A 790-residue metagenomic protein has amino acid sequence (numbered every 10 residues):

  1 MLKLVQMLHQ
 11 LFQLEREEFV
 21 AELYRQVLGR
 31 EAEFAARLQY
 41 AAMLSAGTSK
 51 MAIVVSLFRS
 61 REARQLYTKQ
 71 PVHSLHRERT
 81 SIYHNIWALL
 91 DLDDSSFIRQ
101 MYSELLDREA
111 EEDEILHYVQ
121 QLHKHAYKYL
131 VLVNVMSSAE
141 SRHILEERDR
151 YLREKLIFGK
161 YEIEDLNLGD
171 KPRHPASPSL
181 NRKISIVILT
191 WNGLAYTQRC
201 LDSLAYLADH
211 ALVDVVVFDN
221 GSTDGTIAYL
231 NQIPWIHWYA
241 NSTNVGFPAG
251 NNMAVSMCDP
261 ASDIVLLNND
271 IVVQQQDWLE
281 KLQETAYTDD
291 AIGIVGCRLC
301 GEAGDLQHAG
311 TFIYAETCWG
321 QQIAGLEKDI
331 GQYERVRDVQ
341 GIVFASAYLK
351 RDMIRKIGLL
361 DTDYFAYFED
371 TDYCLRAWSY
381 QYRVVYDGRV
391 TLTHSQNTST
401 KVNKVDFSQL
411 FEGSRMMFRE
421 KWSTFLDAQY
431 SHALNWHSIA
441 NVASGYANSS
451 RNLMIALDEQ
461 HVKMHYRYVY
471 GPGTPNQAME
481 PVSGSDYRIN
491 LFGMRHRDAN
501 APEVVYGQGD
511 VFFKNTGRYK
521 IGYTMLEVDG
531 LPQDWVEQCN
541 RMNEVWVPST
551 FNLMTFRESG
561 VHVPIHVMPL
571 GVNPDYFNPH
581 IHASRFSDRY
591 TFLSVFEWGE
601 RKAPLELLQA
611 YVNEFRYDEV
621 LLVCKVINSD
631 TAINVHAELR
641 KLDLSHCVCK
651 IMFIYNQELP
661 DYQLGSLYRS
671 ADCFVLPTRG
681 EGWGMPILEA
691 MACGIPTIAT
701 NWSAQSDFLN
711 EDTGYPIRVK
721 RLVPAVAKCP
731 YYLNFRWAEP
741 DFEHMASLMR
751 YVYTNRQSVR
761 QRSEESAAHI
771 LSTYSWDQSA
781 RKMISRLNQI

Functional and structural regions predicted by a protein language model:
R182-K183, N435, R585-K602, L608-Y611 (+1 more regions): Conserved donor-binding/catalytic core segment of Leloir-type glycosyltransferases
D202-L212, E614: Short, acidic, metal-binding catalytic loop of nucleotide-sugar glycosyltransferases
D219-I227, T243, V272, P574 (+1 more regions): A conserved acidic beta->alpha catalytic loop
A240-D259, L664: Glycine-rich, basic loop-to-helix element that forms the pyrophosphate-binding segment of sugar-nucleotide handling
I271-I313: Conserved donor NDP-sugar-binding/catalytic core segment of glycosyltransferases
L279-L282, D338-G358, D363-T393, L608-Q609: A short, conserved alpha-helix in the catalytic core of glycosyltransferases
A315-D352, W737: A recurrent flexible, glycine/aromatic-enriched loop bordering the glycosyltransferase active site that acts as
G473-S559, Q663: Extended catalytic core of nucleotide-activated donor transferases of GT-like folds
